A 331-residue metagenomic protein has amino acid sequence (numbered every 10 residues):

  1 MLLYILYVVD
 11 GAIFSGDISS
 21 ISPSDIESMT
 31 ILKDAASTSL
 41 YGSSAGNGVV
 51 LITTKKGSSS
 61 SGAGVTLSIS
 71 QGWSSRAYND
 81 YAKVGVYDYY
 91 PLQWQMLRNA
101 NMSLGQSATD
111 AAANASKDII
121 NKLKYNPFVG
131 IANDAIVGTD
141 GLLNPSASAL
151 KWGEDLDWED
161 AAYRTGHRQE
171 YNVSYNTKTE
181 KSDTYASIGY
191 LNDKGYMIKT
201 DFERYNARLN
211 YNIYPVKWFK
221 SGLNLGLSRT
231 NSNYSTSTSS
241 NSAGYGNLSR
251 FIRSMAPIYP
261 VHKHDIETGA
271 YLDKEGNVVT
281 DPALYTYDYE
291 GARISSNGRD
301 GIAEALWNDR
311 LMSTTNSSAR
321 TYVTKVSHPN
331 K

Functional and structural regions predicted by a protein language model:
M1, A45-I69, Y171-V173: N-terminal periplasmic accessory domains that precede and gate Gram-negative outer-membrane beta-barrel machines
D10-S39: Short acidic/polar hinge/loop motifs at secondary-structure boundaries that mediate gating or recognition
L32, T53-K55, S174-K178, S187 (+3 more regions): Transmembrane beta-barrel domains of outer membrane proteins
A45, R168, F202-R204, N316: Membrane-spanning beta-strands of outer-membrane beta-barrel proteins
S59-E154, G195-I198, N206, N210-S318 (+1 more regions): Surface-exposed loop/interface segments of Gram-negative outer-membrane beta-barrel transport/assembly proteins
R164-T179, G189, A303-K331: Outer-membrane beta-barrel transmembrane strands
K181-T184, W218-S221, K331: Repeated loop/turn-to-beta-strand initiation elements of outer-membrane beta-barrel proteins
I188-K194: Transmembrane beta-strand segments that form the barrel wall of outer-membrane beta-barrel proteins
